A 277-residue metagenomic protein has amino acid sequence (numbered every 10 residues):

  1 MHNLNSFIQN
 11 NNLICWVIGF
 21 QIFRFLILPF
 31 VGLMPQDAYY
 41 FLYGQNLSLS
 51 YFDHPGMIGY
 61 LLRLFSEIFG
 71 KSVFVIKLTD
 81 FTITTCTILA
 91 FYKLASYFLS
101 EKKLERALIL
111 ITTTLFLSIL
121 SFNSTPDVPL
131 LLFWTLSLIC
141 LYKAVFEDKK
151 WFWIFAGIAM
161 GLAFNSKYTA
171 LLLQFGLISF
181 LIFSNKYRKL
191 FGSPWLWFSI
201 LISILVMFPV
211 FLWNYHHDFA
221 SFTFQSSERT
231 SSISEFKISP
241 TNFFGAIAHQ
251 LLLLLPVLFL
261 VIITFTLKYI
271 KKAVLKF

Functional and structural regions predicted by a protein language model:
I14, L78-S100, T113, L136-C140: Transmembrane-helix motifs of polytopic, lipid-linked glycan transferases
V17, A107-L115, M160, F164: Short helix- or helix-capping micro-motifs that position conserved polar/aromatic residues at function-defining sites
I27-F41, S50-L62, G70-F74: Extracytoplasmic catalytic/substrate-binding loops of multi-pass membrane glycan-assembly enzymes
P35, F116-L130: Short acidic/glycine- and proline-prone juxtamembrane loop motifs at membrane-interface regions of multi-pass membrane
Q45, I88, P129-F146, F152-M160: Specific aromatic-rich, kink-prone transmembrane helix
S96-E101, S137-F152, T264-K268: Membrane-interface transmembrane helices that cradle and orient dolichyl/undecaprenyl
F152-K167, S203-L205: Membrane-interface alpha helices of multi-pass inner-membrane proteins
Q174-L275: Transmembrane-lumen/periplasm boundary regions of multi-pass, lipid-linked membrane glycan transferases
